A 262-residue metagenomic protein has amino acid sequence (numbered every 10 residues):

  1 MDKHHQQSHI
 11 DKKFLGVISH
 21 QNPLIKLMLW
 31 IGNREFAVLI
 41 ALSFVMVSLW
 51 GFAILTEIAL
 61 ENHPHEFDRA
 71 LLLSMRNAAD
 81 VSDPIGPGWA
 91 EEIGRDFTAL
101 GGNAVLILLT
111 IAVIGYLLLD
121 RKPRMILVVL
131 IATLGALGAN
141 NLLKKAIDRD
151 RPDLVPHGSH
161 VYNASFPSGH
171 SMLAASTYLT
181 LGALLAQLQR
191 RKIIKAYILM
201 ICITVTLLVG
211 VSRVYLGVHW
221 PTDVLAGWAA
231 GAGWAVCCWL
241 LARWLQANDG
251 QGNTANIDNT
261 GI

Functional and structural regions predicted by a protein language model:
M1-A104, I147, R151-H157: N-terminal transmembrane-helix/juxtamembrane module of multi-pass inner/ER membrane proteins
H5, H9-K13, N22, P152-I262: Membrane-embedded catalytic cores of phosphoryl/pyrophosphoryl-handling enzymes
K26, W30-R34, G88-R95, L117 (+5 more regions): Membrane-helix interfacial "entry" motifs
S43, V47, A104-V105, L109 (+3 more regions): Residue-level signal for the membrane-embedded core of alpha-helical transmembrane segments, especially mid-helix
F44-L49, A136-N140, L208-V209, W234-W239: Alpha-helical transmembrane segments of multipass membrane proteins
A59, L119, A146-I147, A242-L245: Helix-loop junctions at the membrane-solvent interface of multi-pass transporters, primarily the C-terminal
H65-A79, L108-K192, A196-M200: Membrane-interface loops
P87-A90, I107-L108, I126, V155-H157 (+2 more regions): Short hydrophobic/aromatic segments of transmembrane alpha-helices and their interfaces
